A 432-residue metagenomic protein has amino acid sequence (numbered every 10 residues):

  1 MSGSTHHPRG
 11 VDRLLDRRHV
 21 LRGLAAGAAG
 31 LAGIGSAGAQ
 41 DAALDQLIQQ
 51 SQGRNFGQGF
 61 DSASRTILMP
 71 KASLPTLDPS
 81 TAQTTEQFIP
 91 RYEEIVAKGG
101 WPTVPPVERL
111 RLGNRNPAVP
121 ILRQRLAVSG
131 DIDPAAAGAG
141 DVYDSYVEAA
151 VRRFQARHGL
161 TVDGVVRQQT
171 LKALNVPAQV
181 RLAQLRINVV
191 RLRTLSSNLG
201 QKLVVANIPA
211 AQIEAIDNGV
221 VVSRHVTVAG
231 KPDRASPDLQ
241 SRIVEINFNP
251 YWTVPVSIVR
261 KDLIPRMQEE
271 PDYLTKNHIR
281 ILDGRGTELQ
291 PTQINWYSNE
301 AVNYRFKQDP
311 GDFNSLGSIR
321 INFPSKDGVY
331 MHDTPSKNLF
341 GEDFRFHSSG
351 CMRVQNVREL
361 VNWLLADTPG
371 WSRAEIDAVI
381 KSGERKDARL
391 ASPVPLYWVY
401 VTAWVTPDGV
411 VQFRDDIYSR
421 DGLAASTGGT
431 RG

Functional and structural regions predicted by a protein language model:
M1-I34: N-terminal secretory signal peptides
S36, Q40-T161, Q168-G432: Well-ordered beta-sheet/strand-loop patches within structured domains
